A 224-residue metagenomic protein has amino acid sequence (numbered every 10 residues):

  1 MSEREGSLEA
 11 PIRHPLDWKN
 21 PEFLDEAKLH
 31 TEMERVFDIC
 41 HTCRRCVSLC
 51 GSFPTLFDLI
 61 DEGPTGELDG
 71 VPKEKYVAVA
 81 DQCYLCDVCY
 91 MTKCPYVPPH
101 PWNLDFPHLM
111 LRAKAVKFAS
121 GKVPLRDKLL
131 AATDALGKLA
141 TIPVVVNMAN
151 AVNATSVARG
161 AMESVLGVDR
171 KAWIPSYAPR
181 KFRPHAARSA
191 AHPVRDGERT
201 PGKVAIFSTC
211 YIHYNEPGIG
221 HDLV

Functional and structural regions predicted by a protein language model:
M1-D25, L111, A115, A154: Extramembrane terminal tails and long inter-domain/linker segments of multi-pass membrane proteins
S2-E9, R45-S48, R159-S164: Short low-complexity stretches enriched in small and charged residues
A10-E32, S52-V77, T200: Short, charged low-complexity linear segments at domain edges
K28-F37, G66-V224: Iron-sulfur-cluster electron-transfer modules
E32-S48: Mature N-terminal segment immediately following signal peptide/propeptide cleavage in secreted/periplasmic
C46, S52-L56, P95-P99: Detector for the c-type heme attachment site
